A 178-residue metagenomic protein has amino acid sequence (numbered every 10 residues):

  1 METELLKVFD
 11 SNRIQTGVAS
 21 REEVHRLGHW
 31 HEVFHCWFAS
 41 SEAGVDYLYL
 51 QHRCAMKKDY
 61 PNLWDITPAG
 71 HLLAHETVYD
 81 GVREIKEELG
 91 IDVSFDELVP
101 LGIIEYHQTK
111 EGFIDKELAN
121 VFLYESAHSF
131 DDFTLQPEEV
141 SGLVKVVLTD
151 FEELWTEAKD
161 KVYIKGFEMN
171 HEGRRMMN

Functional and structural regions predicted by a protein language model:
M1-G44: Acidic, metal-coordinating catalytic segment for phosphate/diphosphate chemistry, firing primarily on the Nudix
E4, E32-F34, P68, P100 (+2 more regions): Residues that flank catalytic or metal-binding motifs in active/ligand-binding sites
Q15-V18, L50, M177: A sequence-level detector of short linear motifs
E23-H35, G44-E88: Conserved Nudix-box catalytic region and its N-terminal flanking loop in Nudix hydrolases and closely related
D92-G102: A short coil-to-beta-strand element that immediately follows conserved catalytic motifs
G102-N178: Nudix hydrolase/Nudix homology domain
